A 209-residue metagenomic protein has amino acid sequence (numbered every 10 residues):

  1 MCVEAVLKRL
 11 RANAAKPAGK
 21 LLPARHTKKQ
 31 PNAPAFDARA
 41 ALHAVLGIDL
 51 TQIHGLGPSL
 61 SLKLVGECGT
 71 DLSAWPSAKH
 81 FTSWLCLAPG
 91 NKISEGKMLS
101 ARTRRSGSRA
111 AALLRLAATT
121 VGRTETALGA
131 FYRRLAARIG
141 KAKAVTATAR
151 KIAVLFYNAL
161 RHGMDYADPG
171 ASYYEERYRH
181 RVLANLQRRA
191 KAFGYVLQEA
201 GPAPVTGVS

Functional and structural regions predicted by a protein language model:
M1-S209: A detector of single, family-specific signature residues that are central to catalytic or substrate-handling motifs
